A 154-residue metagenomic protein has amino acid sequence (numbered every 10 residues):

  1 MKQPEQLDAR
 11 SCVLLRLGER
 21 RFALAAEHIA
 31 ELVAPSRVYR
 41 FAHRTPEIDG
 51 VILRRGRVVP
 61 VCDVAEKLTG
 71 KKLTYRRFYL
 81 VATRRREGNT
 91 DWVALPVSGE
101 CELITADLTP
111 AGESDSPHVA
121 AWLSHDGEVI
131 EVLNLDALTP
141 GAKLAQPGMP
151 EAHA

Functional and structural regions predicted by a protein language model:
M1-A154: An acidic, low-aromatic, low-complexity terminal/linker signal
